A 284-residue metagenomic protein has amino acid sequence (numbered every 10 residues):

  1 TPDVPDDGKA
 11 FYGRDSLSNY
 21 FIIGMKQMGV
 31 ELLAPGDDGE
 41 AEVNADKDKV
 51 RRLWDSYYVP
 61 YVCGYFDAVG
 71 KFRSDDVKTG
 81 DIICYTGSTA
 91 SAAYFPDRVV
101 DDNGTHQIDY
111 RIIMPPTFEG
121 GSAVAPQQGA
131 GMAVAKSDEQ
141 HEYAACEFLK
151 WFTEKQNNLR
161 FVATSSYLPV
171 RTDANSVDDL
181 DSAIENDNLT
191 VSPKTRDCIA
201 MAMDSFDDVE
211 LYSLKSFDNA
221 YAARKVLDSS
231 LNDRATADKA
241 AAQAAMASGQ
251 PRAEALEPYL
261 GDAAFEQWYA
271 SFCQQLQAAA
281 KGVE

Functional and structural regions predicted by a protein language model:
T1, L17-G24, K49-Y57, R73 (+7 more regions): Stable alpha-helical elements in mature extracytoplasmic
T1-E42, I82: Extracytoplasmic/periplasmic solute-binding protein
P2-D15, E154-T164, G282: Bilobed periplasmic-binding protein-like "clamshell/Venus-flytrap" ligand-binding domains
G36-G70, P115: Glycine-centered hinge/linker elements that transmit conformational signals in sensory and ligand-binding systems
V62-C63, V100-N175: Extracytoplasmic/periplasmic substrate-recognition and gating elements
K71-Y85, D233-T236: Short helices/loops that flank or line small-molecule/ion binding pockets
I83-S88, A93-F95: Paired acidic/hydrophobic, glycine-rich loop segments that form the ligand-binding mouth/hinge of periplasmic-binding
P193, C198-E284: Conserved C-terminal helix/tail region of periplasmic/extracytoplasmic solute-binding proteins
